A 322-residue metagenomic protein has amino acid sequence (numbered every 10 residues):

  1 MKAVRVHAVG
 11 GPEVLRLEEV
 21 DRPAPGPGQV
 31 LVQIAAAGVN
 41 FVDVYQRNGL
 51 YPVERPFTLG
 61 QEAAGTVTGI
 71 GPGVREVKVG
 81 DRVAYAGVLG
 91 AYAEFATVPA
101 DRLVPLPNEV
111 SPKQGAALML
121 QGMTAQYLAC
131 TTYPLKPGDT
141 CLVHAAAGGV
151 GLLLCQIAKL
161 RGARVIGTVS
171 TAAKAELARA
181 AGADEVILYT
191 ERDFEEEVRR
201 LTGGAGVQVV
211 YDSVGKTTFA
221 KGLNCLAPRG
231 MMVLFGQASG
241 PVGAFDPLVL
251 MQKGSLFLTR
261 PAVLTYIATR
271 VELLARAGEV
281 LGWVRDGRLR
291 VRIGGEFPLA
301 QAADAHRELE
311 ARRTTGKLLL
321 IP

Functional and structural regions predicted by a protein language model:
D21-G38, N48-G90: Glycine-rich beta-strand-centered segment in the early N-terminal region that forms part of a ligand/cofactor-binding
A36, Y45, R82-A147: NAD(P)H dinucleotide-binding glycine-rich loop of Rossmann-like/cofactor-binding domains, especially the beta1-alpha1
R82, T140, R164, G230-M231 (+1 more regions): Short glycine-centered segments of the SAM/dcSAM-binding site in methyltransferase folds
V150: Hydrophobic/small residue at the entry helix of a nucleotide-binding pocket
K159-T218, T269-L273: Adenosine-nucleotide cofactor-binding segment
V169, T217-R288, I321-P322: Glycine-rich phosphate-binding loop and adjacent beta-alpha segment of Rossmann(oid) nucleotide-cofactor-binding
D286-G295, A303-P322: C-terminal capping/lid region of NAD(P)-dependent oxidoreductase domains
